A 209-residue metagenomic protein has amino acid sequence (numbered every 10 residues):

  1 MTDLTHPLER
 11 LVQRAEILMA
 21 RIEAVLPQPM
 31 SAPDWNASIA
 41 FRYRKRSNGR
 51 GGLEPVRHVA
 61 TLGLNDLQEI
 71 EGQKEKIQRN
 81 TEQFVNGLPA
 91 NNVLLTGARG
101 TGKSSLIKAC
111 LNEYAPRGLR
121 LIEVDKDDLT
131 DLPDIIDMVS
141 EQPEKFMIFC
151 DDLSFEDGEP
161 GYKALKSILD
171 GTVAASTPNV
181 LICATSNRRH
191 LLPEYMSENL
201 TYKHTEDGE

Functional and structural regions predicted by a protein language model:
T2-P55: Interdomain "pre-motor" coupling segment immediately N-terminal to P-loop NTPase/helicase cores
V56-H58, E82-A90: Phosphate-binding P-loop
V59-E82: N-terminal pre-Walker A segment at the start of P-loop NTPase domains
G87-A109: Walker A/P-loop nucleotide-binding motif
L88-A90, R117-G118, E141-E144, S176-N179: Short loop/turn elements that form and flank the Walker-type P-loop nucleotide-binding site in RecA-like NTPase cores
L106-C110, D131, I135, G161-I168: Alpha-helical scaffold elements adjacent to nucleotide-binding pockets in ATP/GTP-utilizing enzyme cores
E113-F146, D152-G158: AAA+/P-loop NTPase substrate/partner-engagement loops
S140-E141, D157-G208: Conserved catalytic/switch belt of AAA+ P-loop NTPases
